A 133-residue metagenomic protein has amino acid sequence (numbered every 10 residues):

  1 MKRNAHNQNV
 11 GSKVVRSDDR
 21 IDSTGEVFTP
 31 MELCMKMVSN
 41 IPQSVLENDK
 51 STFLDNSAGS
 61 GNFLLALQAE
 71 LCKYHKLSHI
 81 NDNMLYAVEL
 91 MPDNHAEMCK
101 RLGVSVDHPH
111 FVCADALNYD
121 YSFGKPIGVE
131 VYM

Functional and structural regions predicted by a protein language model:
M1-M133: SAM-dependent methyltransferase catalytic region
